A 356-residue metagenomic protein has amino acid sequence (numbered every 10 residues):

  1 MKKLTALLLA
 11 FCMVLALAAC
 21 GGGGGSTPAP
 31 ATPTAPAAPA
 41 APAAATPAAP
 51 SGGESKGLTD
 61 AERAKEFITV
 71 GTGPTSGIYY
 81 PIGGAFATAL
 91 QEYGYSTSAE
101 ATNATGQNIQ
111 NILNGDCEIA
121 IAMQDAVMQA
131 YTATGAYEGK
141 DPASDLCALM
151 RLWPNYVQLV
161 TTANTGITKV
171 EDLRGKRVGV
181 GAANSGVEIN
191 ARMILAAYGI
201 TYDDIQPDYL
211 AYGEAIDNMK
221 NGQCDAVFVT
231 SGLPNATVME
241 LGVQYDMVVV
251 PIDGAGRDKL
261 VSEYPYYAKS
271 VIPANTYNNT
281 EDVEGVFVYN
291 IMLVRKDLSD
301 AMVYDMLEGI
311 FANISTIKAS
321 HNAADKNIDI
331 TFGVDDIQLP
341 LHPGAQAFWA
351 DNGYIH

Functional and structural regions predicted by a protein language model:
M1-F67: Short, low-complexity disordered leader/linker segments with a strong preference for bacterial N-terminal type II
P47-M123, Q129: N-terminal (or domain-start) structured segment
A64-I68, I82, L210, E214 (+4 more regions): An extracytoplasmic/periplasmic, membrane-proximal ligand-sensing/linker region
K65, G94, A104-Q107, N114 (+4 more regions): Extracytoplasmic
K65-Y93, T97, N155-N221, T331 (+2 more regions): Bilobed "Venus flytrap"/periplasmic-binding protein-like clamshell domains and structurally analogous long
C117-W153, N235: Acidic, polar ligand-binding/catalytic clefts
Q124-A126, T134-Y137, T165, T201-L293 (+1 more regions): Pocket-lining segment of extracytoplasmic ligand-binding domains
K176-M193, Y264-I337: Ligand-binding clefts/hinges and TM-proximal coupling segments of bilobed small-molecule sensing domains
